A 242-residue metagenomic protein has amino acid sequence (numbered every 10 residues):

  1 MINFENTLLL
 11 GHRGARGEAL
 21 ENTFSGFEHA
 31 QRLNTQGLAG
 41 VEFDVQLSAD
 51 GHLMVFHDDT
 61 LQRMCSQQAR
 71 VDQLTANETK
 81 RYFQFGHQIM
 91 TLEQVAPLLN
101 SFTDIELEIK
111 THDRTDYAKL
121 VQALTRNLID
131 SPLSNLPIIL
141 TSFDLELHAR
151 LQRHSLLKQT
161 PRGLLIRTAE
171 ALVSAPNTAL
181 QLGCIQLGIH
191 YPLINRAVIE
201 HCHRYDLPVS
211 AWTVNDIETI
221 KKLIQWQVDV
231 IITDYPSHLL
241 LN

Functional and structural regions predicted by a protein language model:
M1-N242: Phosphate-group recognition and catalysis centered on beta-loop-alpha active-site segments
